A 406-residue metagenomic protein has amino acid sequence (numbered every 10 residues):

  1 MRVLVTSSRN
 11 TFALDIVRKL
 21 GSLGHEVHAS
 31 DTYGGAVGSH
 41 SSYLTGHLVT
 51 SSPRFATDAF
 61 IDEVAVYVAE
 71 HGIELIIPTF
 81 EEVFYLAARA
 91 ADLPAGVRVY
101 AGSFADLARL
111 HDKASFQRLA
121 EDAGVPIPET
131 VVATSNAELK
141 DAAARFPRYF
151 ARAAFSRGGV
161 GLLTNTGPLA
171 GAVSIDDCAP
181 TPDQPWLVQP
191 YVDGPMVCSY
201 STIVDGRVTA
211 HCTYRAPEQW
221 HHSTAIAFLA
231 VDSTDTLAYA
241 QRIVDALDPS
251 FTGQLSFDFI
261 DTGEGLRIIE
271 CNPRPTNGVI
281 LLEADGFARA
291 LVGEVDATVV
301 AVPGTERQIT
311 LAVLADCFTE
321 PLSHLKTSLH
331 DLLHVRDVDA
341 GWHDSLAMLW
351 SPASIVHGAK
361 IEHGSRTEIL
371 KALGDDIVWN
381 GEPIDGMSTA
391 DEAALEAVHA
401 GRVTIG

Functional and structural regions predicted by a protein language model:
M1-A101: ATP-binding N-terminal substructure of ATP-dependent carboxylate-amine bond-forming enzymes
P94, A105-P126, T134-S135, K140-A142: Glycine-/Pro-rich loop/turn segments that contact NAD(P) or position catalytic residues in Rossmann-like domains
A120, T130, A143-L162, P182-G194 (+1 more regions): ATP-grasp fold ATP-binding core
G159, P217-F228, N272-G286: Glycine-rich phosphate/pyrophosphate-binding beta-alpha loops
G171-I226, A230-T236, I260-R267: Phosphate-binding site of ATP-dependent enzymes
L247-L281: Conserved metal-phosphate-binding beta-hairpin within the catalytic cores of diverse ATP-dependent phosphoryl-transfer
A290-G406: Peripheral (often C-terminal) accessory segments that flank ATP-dependent C-N-forming ligase machineries
